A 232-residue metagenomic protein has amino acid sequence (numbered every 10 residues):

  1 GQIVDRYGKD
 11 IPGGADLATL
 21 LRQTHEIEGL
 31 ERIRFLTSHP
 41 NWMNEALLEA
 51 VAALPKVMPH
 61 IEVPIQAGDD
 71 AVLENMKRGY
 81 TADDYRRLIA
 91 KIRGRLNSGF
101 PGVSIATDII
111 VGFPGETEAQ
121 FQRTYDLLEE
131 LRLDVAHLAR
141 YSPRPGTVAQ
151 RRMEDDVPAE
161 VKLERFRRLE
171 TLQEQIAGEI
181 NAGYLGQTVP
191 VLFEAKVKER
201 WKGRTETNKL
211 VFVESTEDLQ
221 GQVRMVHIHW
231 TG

Functional and structural regions predicted by a protein language model:
G1-F121, E129: Conserved SAM/AdoMet-binding glycine-rich loop
Q2, T37-H39, I65-A67, T107-V111 (+5 more regions): Active-site proximal loops enriched in glycine and acidic residues that flank catalytic Cys/His/Asp and coordinate
L20-T24, T124, L169, V226: Aromatic/hydrophobic pocket-lining residues that form π-stacking "cages" and hydrophobic walls in ligand
E28, L96, R132, E170-I176: Conserved NTP-handling cores and scaffolds of large molecular machines
F35, V63, D108, L128 (+4 more regions): Conserved, mostly hydrophobic/aromatic
P59-I61, L73-E74, N97-S104, A119-Q122 (+4 more regions): Extended hydrophobic-aromatic, low-complexity segments
A119, R123-L169: C-terminal, non-catalytic macromolecule-binding modules
A149-G232: Terminal RNA-binding accessory module
